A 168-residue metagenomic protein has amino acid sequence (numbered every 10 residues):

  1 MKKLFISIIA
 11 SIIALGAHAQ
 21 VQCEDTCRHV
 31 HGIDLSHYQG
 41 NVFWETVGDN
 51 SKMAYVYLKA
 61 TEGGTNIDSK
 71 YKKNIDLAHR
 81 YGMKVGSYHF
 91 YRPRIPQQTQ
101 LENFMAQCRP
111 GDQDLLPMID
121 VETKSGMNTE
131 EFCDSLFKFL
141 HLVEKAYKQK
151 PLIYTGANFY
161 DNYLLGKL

Functional and structural regions predicted by a protein language model:
M1-L4: Positively charged n-region of N-terminal signal peptides that target proteins for export
I6-I8: Short helix-onset patch at the extreme N-terminus, typifying the N->h transition of secretory signal peptides
A10-H18: Hydrophobic h-region of N-terminal signal peptides that target proteins for export in Gram-negative bacteria
Q22-V42, T46-G48, L58-Q149: Substrate-binding cleft of extracellular glycoside hydrolase catalytic domains
S51: Active-site charged/polar residues at nucleotide-handling catalytic sites that mediate phosphoryl, nucleotidyl
Y147-D161: Aromatic-lined carbohydrate-recognition surfaces of secreted/lumenal glycan-active proteins
D161-L168: Substrate-binding cleft/loops of secretory-pathway carbohydrate-active enzymes
